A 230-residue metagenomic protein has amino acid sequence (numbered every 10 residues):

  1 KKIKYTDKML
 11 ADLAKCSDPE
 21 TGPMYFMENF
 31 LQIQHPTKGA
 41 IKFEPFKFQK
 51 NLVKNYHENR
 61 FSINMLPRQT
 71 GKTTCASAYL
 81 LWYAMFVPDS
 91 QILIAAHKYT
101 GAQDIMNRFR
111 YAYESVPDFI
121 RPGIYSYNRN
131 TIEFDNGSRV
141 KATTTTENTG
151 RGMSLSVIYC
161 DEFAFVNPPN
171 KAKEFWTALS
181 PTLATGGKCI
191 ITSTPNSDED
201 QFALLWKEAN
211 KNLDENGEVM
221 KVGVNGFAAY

Functional and structural regions predicted by a protein language model:
K1-Y230: Phosphate/NTP-binding elements of NTP-utilizing enzymes
